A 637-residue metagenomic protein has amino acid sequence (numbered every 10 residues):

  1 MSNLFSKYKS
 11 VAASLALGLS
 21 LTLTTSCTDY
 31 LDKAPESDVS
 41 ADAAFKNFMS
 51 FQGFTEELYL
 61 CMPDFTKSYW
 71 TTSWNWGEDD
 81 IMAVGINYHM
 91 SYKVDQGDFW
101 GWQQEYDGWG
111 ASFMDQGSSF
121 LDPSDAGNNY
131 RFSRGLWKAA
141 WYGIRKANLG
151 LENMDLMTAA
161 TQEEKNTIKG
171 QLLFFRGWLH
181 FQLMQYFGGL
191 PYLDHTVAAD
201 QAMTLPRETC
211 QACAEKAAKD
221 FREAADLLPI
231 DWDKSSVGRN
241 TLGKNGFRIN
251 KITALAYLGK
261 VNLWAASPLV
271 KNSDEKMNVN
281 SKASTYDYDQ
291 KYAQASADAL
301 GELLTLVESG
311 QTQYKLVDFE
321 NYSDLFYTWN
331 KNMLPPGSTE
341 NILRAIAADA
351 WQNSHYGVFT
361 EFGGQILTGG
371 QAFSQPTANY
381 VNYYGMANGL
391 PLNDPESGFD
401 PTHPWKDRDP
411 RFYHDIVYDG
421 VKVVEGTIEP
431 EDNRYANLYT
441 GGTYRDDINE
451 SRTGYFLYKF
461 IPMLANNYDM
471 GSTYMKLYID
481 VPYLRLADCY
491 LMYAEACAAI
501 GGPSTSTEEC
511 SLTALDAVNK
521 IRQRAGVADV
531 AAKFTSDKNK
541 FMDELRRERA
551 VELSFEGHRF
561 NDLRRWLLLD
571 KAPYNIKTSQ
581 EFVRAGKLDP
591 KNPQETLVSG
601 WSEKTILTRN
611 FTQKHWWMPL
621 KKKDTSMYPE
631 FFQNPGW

Functional and structural regions predicted by a protein language model:
S2-L15: Bacterial N-terminal signal peptides that target proteins for export
A13, D415, I428-P430, N449 (+4 more regions): Outer/extracellular conduits and scaffolds centered on Gram-negative outer-membrane beta-barrels
S14-T24: Bacterial N-terminal signal peptides
C27, A140-G143, K216-A218, T241-N245 (+6 more regions): Long, intrinsically disordered, low-complexity segments
T28-D107, K169, L190, R248-Y444 (+1 more regions): An aromatic- and glycine-enriched ligand-binding surface/loop that stacks and positions planar moieties
F48-G53, L60-T66, W70, D95-F187 (+9 more regions): Conserved, well-structured interaction surfaces
Q182-Q185, G189-P191, W232, V261-S273 (+1 more regions): Short coil/turn linking the two alpha-helices of tandem helical-hairpin repeats
T196-V197, R207-C210, L269-D298, L477-R485 (+2 more regions): Acidic, serine/threonine/proline-rich low-complexity intrinsically disordered regions
